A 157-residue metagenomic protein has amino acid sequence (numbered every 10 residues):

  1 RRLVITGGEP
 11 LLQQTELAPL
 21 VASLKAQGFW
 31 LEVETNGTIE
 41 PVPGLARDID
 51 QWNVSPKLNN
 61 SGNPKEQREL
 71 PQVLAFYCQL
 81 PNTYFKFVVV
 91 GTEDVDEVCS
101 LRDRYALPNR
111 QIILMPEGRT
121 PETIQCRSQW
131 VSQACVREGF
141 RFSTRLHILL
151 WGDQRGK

Functional and structural regions predicted by a protein language model:
R1-I5, L12: Glycine/small-residue-rich loop that forms an oxyanion/phosphate-binding "nest" at active or ligand-binding sites
T6-G7, E34: Active-site acidic Asp-centered loop
L12-K157: Conserved AdoMet/S-adenosylmethionine-binding subsite of the radical SAM
